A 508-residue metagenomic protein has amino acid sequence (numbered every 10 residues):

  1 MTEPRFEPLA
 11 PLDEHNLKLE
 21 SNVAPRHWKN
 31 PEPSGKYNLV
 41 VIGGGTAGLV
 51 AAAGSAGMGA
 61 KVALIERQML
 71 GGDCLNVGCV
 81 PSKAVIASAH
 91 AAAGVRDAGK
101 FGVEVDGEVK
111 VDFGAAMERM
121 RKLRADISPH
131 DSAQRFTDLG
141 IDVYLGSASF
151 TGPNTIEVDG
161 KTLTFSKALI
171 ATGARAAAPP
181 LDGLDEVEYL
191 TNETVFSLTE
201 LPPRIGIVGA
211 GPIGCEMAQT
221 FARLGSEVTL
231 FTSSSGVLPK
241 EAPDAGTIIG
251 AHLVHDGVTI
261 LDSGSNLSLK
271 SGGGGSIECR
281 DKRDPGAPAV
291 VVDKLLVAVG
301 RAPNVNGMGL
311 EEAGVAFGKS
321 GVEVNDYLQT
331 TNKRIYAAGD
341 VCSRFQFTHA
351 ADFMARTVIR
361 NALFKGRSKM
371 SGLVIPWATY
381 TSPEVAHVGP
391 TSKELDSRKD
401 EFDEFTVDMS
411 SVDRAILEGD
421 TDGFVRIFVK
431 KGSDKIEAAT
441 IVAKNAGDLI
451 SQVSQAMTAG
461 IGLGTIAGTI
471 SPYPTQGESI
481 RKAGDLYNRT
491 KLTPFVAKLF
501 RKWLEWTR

Functional and structural regions predicted by a protein language model:
T2-Y37, A53-A60, I65-L201, S234-L238 (+6 more regions): Glycine-rich flavin
E7-L12, I42-G44, A56-Q68, D73 (+5 more regions): Flexible, glycine-rich terminal cap/loop adjacent to redox cofactors in electron-transfer oxidoreductases
K18-H27, C79, T172-E227, F231 (+3 more regions): Glycine-rich dinucleotide-binding loop and its adjacent helix/turn
N30-A47, L201-G211: Beta1/beta-strand and adjacent pyrophosphate-binding region of the FAD-binding site in flavoprotein oxidoreductases
Y37-L64, G214-R223: N-terminal Rossmann-like FAD-binding beta1-loop-alpha1 element of flavoenzymes
V105-D106, D142-L145, S149-E157, L163 (+4 more regions): A Rossmann-like FAD-binding core segment of flavoenzymes
D185-P202, A289-F364, S451-Q452, A467: FAD-site-proximal beta/loop scaffold in flavoenzymes
